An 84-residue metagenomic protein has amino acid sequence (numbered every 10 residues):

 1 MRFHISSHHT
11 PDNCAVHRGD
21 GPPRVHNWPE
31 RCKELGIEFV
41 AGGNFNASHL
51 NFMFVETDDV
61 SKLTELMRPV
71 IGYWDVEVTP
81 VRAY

Functional and structural regions predicted by a protein language model:
M1-Y84: Conserved, structured core segments of small domains
